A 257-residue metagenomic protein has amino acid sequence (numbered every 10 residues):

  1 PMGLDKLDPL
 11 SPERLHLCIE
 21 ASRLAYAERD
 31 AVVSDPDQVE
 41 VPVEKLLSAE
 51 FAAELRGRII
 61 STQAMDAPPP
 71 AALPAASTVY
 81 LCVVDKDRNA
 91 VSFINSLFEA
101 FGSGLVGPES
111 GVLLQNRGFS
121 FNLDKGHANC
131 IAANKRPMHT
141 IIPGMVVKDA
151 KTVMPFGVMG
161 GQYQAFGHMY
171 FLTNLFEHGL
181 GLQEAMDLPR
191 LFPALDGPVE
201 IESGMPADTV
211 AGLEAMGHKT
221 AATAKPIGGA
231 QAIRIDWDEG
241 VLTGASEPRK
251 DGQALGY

Functional and structural regions predicted by a protein language model:
M2-L97, E109-S110, R117, A224: Internal maturation/activation junctions in enzymes
R58-M65, A76, G204-Y257: Cofactor-centric catalytic regions
I60-P69, N122-I131, A215-G217: Short Pro/Gly-enriched beta-strand edge/turn motifs at strand-loop
P70-P74, A132-M138, A221-K225: Short Gly/Pro-enriched turn/cap motifs at secondary-structure boundaries
D87, K135, H168, E177-K225: Extended C-terminal subregions enriched in glycine
N89-M154, H178, L182: Active-site rim segments in enzyme catalytic domains, especially the processed small/beta chain of N-terminal
V158-L180: Alpha-helical support elements that line or immediately flank enzyme active sites and cofactor-binding pockets
